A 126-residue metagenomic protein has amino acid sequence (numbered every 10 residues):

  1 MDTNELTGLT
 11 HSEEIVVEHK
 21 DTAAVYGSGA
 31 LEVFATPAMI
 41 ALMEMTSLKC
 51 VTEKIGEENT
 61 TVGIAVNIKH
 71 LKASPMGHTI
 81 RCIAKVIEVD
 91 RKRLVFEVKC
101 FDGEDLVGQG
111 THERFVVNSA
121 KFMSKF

Functional and structural regions predicted by a protein language model:
D2-F34: Catalytic strand-loop segment that frames the active site of acyl-thioester-processing enzymes
V17-H19, G27, E113-F126: Surface-exposed, gly/pro-biased binding rims or lids
K20, L48, I87-R91, F101-D105 (+1 more regions): Short coil/turn motifs at secondary-structure junctions
T36-I40: Conserved N-terminal beta-strand and adjoining loop/helix that marks the start of the Nudix/MutT-like hydrolase domain
A41-M45, K49: Short, residue-level hotspots on alpha-helical faces of the histone-fold and other alpha-helical interaction modules
L48-R81: Hydrophobic beta-strand-centered segment that forms part of the acyl-chain substrate-binding groove
I68-G103: Hydrophobic beta-sheet segments that form the core/acyl-binding groove of ACP/CoA-dependent acyl-chain-processing
